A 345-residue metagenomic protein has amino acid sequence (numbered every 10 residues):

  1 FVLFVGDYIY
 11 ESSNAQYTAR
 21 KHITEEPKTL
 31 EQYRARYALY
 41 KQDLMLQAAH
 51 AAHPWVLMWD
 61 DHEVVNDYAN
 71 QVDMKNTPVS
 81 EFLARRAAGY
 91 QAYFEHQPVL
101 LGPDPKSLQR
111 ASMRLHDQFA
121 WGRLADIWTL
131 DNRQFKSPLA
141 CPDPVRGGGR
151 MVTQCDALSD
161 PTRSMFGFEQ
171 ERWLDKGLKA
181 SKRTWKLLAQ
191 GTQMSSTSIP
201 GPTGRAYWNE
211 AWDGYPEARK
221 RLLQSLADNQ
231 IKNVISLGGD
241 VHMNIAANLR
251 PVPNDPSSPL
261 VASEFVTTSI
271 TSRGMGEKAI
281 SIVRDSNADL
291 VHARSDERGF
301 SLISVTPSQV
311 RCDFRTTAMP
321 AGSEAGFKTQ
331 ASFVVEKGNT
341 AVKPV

Functional and structural regions predicted by a protein language model:
F1-V345: Metal-dependent phosphoester/phosphodiester hydrolase catalytic core
